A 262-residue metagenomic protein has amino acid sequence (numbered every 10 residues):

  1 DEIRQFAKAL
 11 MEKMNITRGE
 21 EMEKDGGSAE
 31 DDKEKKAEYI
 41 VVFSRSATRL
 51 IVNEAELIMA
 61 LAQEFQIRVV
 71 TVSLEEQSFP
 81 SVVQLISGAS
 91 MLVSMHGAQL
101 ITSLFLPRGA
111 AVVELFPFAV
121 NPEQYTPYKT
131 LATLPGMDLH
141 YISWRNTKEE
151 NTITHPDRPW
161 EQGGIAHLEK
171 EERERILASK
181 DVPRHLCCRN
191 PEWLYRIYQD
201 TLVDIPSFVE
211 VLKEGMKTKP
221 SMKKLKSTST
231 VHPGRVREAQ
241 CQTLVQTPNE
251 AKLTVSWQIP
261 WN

Functional and structural regions predicted by a protein language model:
D1-P260: The feature primarily captures lumenal catalytic ectodomains of type II secretory-pathway glycosyltransferases
